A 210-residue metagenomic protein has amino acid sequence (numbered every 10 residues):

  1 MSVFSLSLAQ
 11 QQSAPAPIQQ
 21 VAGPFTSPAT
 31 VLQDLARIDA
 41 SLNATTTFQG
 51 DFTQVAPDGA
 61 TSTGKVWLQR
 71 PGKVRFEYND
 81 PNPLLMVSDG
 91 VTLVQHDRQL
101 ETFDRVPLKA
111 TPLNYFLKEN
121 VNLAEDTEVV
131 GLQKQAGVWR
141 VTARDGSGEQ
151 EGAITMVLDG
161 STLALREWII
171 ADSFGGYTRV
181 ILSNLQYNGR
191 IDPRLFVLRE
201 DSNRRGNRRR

Functional and structural regions predicted by a protein language model:
V3-R37, L198-R210: Compositionally biased, proline/threonine/alanine/serine-rich low-complexity intrinsically disordered stretches
D34, I38, K109-P112: Stable alpha-helical elements in mature extracytoplasmic
A40-G59: A short, Trp-centered hydrophobic/proline-enriched beta-strand micro-motif
A44-F48, S62-G64, R70-G72, N82 (+6 more regions): Envelope-exposed proteins and targeting segments
G50-F52, V74-Y78, L93-H96, V141 (+1 more regions): Short hydrophobic/aromatic-rich beta-strand segments that constitute the beta-sheet cores of beta-sandwich/beta-barrel
K65-N114, T178-R179: An acidic-aromatic
L100-R140, R144-S147: Flexible, surface-exposed loop/linker segments and immediately adjacent secondary-structure boundaries
A124-D126, K134-R210: Gly/Pro-enriched, hydrophobic low-complexity segments that function as extracytoplasmic propeptides/linkers
